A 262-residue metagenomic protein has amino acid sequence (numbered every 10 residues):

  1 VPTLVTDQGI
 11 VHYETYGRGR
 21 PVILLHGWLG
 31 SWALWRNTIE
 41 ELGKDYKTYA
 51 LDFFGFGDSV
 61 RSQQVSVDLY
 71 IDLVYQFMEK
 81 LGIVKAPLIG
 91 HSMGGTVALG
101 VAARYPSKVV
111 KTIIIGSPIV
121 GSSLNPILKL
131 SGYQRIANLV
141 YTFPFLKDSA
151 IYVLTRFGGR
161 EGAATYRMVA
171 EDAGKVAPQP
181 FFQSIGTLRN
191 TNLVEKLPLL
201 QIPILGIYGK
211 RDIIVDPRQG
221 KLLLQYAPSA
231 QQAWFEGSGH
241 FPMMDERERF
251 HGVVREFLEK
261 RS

Functional and structural regions predicted by a protein language model:
V1-V22, G43-K47, I83-V84, V110 (+1 more regions): Alpha/beta-hydrolase fold catalytic core
G9-V60: Conserved HGGG/HGGXW glycine-rich cap/lid loop of the alpha/beta-hydrolase fold
Y49-I89, G252: Active-site loop/oxyanion-hole signature of alpha/beta-hydrolase fold enzymes
G90, G94, A98: Gly/Ala-rich beta-loop-alpha elbow adjacent to hydrolase catalytic centers
G100-R104, V110-Y141: Flexible "cap/lid" loop of the alpha/beta hydrolase fold
S123-K129, T142-L199: Conserved alpha/beta-hydrolase catalytic His-Asp/Glu region
L200, G206-Y208, D212: Short beta-strand/loop motif that positions the catalytic acidic residue of the alpha/beta-hydrolase fold
A230-S262: Catalytic active-site module of serine/aspartate enzymes centered on a nucleophile-bearing elbow/loop
